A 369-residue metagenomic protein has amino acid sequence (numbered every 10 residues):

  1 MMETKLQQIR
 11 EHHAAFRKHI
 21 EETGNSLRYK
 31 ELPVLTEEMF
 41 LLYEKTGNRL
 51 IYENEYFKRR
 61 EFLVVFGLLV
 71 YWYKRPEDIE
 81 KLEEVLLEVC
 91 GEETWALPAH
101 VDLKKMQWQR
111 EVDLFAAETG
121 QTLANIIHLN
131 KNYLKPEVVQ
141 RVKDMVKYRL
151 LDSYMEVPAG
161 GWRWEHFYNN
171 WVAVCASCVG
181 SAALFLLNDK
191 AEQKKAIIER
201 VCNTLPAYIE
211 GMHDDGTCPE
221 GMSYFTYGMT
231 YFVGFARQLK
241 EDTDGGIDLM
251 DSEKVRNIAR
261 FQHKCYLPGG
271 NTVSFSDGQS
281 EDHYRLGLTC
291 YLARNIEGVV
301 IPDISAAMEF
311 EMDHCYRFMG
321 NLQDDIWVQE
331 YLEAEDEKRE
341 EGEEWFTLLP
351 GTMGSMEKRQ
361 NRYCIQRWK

Functional and structural regions predicted by a protein language model:
M1-M2, R75: Extreme N-termini of proteins with methionine-enriched Sec-type signal peptides or N-terminal signal-anchor
M2, H12, F16-I20, F115 (+13 more regions): Alpha-helical structural motif
M2-E44: Low-complexity, Ser/Thr/Pro/Gly-enriched N-terminal "stalk/linker" regions
H13, E53-R256, R260-Y266, T272 (+1 more regions): Aromatic-lined, polymer-binding surfaces characteristic of secreted/periplasmic polysaccharide-degrading enzymes
K18-S26, V34-M39, L134-K143, L187-Q193 (+4 more regions): Short low-complexity stretches enriched in small and charged residues
E31, N54-E55, S355-M356: Short secondary-structure boundary/capping segments within folded domains
M229-K369: Carbohydrate-active enzyme catalytic cores, enriched for enzymes that act on polyanionic acidic polysaccharides
